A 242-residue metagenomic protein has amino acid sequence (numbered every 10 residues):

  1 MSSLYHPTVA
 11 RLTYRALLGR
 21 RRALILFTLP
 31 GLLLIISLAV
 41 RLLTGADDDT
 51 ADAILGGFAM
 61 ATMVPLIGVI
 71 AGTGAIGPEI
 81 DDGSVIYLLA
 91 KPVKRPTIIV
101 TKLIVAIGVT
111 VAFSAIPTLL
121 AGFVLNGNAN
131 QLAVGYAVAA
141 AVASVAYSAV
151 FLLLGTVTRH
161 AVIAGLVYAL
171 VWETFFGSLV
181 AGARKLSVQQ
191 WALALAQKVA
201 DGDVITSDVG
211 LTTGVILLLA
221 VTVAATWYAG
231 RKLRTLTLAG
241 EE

Functional and structural regions predicted by a protein language model:
M1-L26, E242: Aromatic- and glycine-rich beta-strand/loop motifs that create alpha-glucan
L4-T8, V180-V204: Short hydrophobic, aromatic-rich alpha-helical segments embedded in or entering the lipid bilayer of multi-pass
R22, K94-R95: Short coil/turn motifs that cap or connect alpha-helices
G31, I35-P78, D82, I99-I163 (+4 more regions): Secretory targeting signals
Y87-K94: Short helix-to-coil transition segments within interhelical loops that connect adjacent transmembrane helices
P96-I99, L233: Alpha-helix N-cap/helix-start motif at helix boundaries, enriched for small hydrophobics
L153, A220-E242: Junction motif at the cytosolic side of a transmembrane helix
